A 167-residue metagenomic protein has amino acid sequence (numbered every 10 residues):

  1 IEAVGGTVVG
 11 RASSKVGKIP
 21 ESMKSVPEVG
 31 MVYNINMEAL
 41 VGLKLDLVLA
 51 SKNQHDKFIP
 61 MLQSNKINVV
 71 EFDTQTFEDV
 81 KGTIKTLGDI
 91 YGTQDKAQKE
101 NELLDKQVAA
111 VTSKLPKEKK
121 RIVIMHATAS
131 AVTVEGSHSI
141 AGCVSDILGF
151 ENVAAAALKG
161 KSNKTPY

Functional and structural regions predicted by a protein language model:
I1-L43, L47-K52, F150-V153: A short, structured surface patch at a secondary-structure boundary
E2, Q63, D146: Anion (oxyanion) recognition and catalysis
G6, S13-S14, S51-Q54, T74-F77 (+2 more regions): Short coil/turn segments
S14-I19, T133-P166: Alpha-helical, coiled-coil/dimerization segments enriched in small aliphatic residues
M37-K44, S64-N65, K164-Y167: Short helices/loops that flank or line small-molecule/ion binding pockets
D56-K57, G142: Secondary-structure junction motif
K57-T133, A154-A156, S162-N163: Extracytoplasmic substrate-binding proteins
